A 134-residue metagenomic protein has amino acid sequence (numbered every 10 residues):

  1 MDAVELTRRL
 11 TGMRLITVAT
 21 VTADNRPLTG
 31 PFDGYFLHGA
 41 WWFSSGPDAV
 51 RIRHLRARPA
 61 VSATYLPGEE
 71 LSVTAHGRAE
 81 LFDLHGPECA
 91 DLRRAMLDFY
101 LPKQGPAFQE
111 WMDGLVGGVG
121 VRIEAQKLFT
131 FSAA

Functional and structural regions predicted by a protein language model:
M1-L15: Extreme N-terminal tail/first-helix region
A3-V4, A49, G105-P106: Structural motif corresponding to alpha-helix initiation and N-cap regions
R8-T11, R56-A57, D113: Alpha-helix boundary recognition
M13-P47, R53-L55, V61-Y65, T74-A75: Short beta-strand segments
D24-R26, P67-E69, W111-L115: A short beta-turn/loop motif at secondary-structure boundaries
D48, L66-G68, H85: Short beta->alpha junction loops/turns
S72-A134: Charged, gly/pro-rich active-site loop segments
